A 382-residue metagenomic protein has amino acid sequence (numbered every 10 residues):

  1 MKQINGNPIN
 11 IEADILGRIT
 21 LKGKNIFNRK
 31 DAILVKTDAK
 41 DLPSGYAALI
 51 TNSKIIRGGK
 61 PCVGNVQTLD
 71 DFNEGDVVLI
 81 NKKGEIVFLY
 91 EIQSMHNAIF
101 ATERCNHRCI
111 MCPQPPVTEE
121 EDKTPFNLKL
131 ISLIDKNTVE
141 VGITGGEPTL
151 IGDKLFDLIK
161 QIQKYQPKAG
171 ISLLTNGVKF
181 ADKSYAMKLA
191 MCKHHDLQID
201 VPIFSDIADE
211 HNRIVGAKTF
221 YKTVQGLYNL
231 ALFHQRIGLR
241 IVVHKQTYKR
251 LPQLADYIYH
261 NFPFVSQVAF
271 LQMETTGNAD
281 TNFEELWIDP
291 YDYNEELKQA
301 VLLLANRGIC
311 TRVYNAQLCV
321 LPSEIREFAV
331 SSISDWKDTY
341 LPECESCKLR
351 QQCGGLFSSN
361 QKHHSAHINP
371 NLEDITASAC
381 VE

Functional and structural regions predicted by a protein language model:
M1-M95, E296-L297, L303-T311: Flexible, acidic/Gly-rich N-terminal and inter-domain linker regions that tether and position cofactor-handling modules
N7-A13, S323-E382: Flexible mid-to-C-terminal extensions adjoining Fe-S/redox cofactors in radical SAM and related proteins
Y90-T124, F357: Canonical Radical SAM [4Fe-4S] cluster-binding loop centered on the CxxxCxxC motif and its immediate flanking residues
C112-T124, N137-I151, Q163-D182, C192-V224 (+2 more regions): Core AdoMet radical
I131-L150, I368-E382: Short Fe-S-cluster ligation motifs
V141, D196-Q198, Y221-E284, D292-L318: Conserved C-terminal portion of the radical SAM core fold that forms the substrate/S-adenosylmethionine-binding
D153-K160, A181-M191, K249-Y257: Distinct, well-ordered alpha-helical segments
K160-Q163, K249-V265, P322-D338: Short, electropositive alpha-helical surface patch
